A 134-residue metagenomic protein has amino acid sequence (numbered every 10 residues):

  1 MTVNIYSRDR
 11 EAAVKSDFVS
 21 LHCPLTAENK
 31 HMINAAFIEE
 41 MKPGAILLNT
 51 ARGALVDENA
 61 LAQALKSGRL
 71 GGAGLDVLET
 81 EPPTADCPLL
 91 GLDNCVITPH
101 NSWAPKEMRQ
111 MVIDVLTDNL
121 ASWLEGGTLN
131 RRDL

Functional and structural regions predicted by a protein language model:
M1-P88: Rossmann-like adenosine-cofactor binding region
E79-L134: C-terminal helix-to-coil terminal segments
